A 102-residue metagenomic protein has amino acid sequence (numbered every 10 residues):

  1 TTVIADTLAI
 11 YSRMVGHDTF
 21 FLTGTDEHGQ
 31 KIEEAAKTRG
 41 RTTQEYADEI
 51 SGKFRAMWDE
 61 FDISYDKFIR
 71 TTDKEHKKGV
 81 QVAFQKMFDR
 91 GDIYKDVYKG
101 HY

Functional and structural regions predicted by a protein language model:
T1-Y102: N-terminal, positively charged nucleic-acid-binding surface of large information/translation enzymes
